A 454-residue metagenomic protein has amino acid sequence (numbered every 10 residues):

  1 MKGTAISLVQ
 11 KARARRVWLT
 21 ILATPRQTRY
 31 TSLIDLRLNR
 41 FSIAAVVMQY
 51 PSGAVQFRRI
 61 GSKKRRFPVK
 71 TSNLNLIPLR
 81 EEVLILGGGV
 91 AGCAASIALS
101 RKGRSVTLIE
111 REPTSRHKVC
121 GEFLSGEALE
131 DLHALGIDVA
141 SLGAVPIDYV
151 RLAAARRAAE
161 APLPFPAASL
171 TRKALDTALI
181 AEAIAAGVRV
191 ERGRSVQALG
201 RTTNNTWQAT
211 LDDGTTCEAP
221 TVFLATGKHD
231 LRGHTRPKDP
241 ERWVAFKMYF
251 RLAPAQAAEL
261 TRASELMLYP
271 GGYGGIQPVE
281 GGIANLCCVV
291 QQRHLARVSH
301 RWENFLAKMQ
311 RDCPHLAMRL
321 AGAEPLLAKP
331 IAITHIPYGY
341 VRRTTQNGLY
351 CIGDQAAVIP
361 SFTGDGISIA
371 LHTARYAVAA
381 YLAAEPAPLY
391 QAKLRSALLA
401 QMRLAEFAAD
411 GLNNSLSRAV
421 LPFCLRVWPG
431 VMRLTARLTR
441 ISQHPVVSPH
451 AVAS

Functional and structural regions predicted by a protein language model:
Y50, F57-E82, R101-K102: Extreme N-terminal leader/targeting segments of oxidoreductases
E82-T107: N-terminal Rossmann-like FAD-binding beta1-loop-alpha1 element of flavoenzymes
S100-C120: Glycine-rich FAD pyrophosphate-binding loop
P113-H133: Conserved N-terminal glycine-rich FAD pyrophosphate-binding loop of Rossmann-like flavoproteins
L129, H133-I180: A conserved beta-strand/loop capping segment in the N-terminal third of enzymes that catalyze redox or closely related
E182-L316: Predominantly flavin-linked oxidoreductase catalytic cores and closely associated redox partners
H294-A377: FAD/FMN-dependent oxidoreductases across multiple families
A379-S454: C-terminal helical "tail/cap" subdomain of flavin- and related membrane-associated enzymes
